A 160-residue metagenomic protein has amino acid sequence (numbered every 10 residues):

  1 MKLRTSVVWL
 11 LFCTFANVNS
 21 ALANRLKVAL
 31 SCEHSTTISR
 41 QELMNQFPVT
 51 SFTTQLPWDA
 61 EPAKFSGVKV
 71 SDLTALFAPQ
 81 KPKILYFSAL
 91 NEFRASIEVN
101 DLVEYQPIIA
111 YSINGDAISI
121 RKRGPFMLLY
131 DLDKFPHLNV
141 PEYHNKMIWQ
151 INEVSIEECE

Functional and structural regions predicted by a protein language model:
M1-V8: Bacterial N-terminal signal peptides that target proteins for export
L3, V18-S20: N-terminal cationic leader/targeting segments used for protein routing and processing
V8-N17: Bacterial N-terminal signal peptides
L22-E160: N-terminal intrinsically disordered, low-complexity segments enriched in P/E/S/T
